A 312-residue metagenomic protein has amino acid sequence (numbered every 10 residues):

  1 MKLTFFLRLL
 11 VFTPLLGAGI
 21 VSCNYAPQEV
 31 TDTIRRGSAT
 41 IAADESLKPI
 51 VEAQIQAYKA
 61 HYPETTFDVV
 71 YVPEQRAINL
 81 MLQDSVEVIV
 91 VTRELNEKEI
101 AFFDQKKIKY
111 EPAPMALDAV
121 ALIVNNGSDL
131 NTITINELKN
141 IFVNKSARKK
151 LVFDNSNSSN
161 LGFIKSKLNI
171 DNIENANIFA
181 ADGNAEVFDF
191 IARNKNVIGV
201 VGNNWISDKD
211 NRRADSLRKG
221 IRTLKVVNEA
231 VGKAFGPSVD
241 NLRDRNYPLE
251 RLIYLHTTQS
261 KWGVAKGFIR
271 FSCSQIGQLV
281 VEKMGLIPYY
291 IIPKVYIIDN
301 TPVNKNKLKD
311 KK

Functional and structural regions predicted by a protein language model:
M1-V21: Sec-dependent bacterial lipoprotein signal peptides
T4-F5, C23-Y62, Q75, L80-L82 (+2 more regions): Exported/periplasmic ABC-transporter solute-binding proteins
Q75-K106: Pocket-flanking alpha-helical
K107-E111: Periplasmic N-terminal soluble interaction domains immediately after the signal peptide in Gram-negative
